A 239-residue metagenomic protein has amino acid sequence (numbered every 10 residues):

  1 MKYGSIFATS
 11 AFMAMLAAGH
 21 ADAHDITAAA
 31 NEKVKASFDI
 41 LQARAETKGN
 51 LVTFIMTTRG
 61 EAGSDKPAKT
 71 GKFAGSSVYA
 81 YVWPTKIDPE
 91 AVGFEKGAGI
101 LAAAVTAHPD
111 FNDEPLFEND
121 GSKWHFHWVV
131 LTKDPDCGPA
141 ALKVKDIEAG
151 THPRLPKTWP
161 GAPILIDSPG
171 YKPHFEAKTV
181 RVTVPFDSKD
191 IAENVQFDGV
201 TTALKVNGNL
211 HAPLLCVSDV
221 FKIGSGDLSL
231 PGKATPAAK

Functional and structural regions predicted by a protein language model:
M1-A8: Bacterial N-terminal signal peptides that target proteins for export
A8-L16: Bacterial N-terminal signal peptides
G19-A23: Sec/Tat signal peptide C-region and signal peptidase I cleavage site
V34-T132: Surface-exposed, glycine/proline- and aromatic-rich loop segments on solvent-exposed faces across compartments
F54-R59, V180-F186: Short, hydrophobic/aromatic-enriched beta-strand segments in well-ordered soluble domains
W83, I87-P89, E193-K239: Acidic/polar low-complexity flexible segments
D134-P185: Short helix-loop boundary/capping segments
D167-P169, A177, F186-E193, D198-V206: Mature extracytoplasmic/lumenal regions of exported proteins
